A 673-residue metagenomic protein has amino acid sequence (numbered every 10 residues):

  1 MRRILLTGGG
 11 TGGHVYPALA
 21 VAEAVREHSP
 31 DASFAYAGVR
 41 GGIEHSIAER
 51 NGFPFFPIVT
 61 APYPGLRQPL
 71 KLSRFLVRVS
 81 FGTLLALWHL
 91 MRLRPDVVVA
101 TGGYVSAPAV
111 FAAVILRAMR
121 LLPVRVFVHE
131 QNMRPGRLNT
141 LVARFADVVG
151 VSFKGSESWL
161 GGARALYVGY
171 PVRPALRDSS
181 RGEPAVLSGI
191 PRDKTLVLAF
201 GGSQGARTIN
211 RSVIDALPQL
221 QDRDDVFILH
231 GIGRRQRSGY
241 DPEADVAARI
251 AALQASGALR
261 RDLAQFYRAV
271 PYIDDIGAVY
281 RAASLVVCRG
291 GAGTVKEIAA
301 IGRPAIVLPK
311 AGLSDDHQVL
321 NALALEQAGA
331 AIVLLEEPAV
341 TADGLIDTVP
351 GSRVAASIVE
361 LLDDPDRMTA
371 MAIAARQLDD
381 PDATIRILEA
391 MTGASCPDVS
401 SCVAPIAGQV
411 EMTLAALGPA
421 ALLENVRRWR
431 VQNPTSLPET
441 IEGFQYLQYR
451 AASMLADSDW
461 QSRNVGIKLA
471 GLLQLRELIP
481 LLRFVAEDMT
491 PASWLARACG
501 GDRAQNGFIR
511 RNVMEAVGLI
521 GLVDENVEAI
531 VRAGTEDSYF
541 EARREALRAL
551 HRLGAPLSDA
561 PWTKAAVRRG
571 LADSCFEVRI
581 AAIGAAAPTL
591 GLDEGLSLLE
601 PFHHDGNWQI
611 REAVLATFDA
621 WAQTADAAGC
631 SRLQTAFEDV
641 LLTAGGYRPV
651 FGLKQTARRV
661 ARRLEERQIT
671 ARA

Functional and structural regions predicted by a protein language model:
R3-T11, E27-R78, V168, R234-G239 (+1 more regions): Conserved nucleotide-sugar phosphate-binding/catalytic loop shared by glycosyltransferases and other
I47, N51, R181-E183, I190-L285 (+4 more regions): Donor-nucleotide binding loops and adjacent catalytic segments primarily of GT-B fold Leloir glycosyltransferases
G65-V97: An amphipathic, basic-hydrophobic alpha-helix
V114-R181: Active-site-proximal region of nucleotide-activated glycan assembly enzymes, centered on histidine/acidic-rich loops
E360, R367-P381: A short, well-ordered alpha-helix in the C-terminal region of glycosyltransferases
A375, P405-G443, S453, Q461-R476 (+8 more regions): Structural detector for internal amphipathic alpha-helices that build alpha-solenoid repeat scaffolds
D380-L414: C-terminal alpha-helical cap of glycosyltransferases
R450-M454, S458, L481-A504, I530-S538 (+3 more regions): Alpha-solenoid HEAT/Armadillo-like helical repeat scaffolds in large eukaryotic proteins
